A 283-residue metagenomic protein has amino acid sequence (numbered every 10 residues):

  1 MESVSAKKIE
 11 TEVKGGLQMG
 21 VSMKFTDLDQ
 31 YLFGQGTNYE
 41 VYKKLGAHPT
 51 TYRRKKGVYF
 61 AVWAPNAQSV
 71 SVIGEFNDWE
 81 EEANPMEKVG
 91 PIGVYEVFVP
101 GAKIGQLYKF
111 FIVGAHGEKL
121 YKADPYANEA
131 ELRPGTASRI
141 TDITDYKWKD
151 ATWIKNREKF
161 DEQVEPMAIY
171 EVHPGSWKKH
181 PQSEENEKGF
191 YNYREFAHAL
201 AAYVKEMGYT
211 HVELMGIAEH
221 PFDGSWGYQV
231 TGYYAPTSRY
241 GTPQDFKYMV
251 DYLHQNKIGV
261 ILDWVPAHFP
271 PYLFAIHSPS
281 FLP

Functional and structural regions predicted by a protein language model:
M1-K55, Y59, E87-E171, S176-E184 (+2 more regions): The feature marks proteins involved in alpha-glucan
W63-V70: Short proline/glycine-enriched turn/loop motifs at strand-loop junctions of beta-rich domains
N66, E80, I104-Q106, G208: Short loop/turn segments at connectors of secondary-structure elements within structured domains
V70-V72, Y108: Short beta-strand elements bearing conserved aromatic residues within extracellular beta-rich modules
E75-E80, A115: Change "in extracellular beta-sheet-rich domains … of secreted and cell-surface proteins" to "in beta-sheet-rich domains
E82-P85: Recognizes extended acidic, P/S/T-rich segments that occur within or adjacent to Ig-like beta-sandwich modules
A151-M167, H173-P283: Substrate-binding/active-site clefts of carbohydrate-active enzymes
